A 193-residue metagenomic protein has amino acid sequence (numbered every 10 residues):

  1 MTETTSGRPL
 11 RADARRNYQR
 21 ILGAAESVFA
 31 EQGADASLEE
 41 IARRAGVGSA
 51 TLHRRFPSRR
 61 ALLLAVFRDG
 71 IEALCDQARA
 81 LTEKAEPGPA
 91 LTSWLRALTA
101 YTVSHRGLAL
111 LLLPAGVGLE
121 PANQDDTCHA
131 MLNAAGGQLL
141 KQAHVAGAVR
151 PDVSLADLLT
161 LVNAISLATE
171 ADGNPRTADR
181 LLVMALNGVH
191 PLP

Functional and structural regions predicted by a protein language model:
M1-R43, A61-L64: Basic, helix-initiating cap at the start of DNA-binding domains
M1-T5, A134, Q138-A146, A168-P193: C-terminal peripheral helix-coil segments that are non-catalytic and often amphipathic
G23, E72, G88-V103, D179-V183 (+1 more regions): Amphipathic alpha-helical segments that line or abut small-molecule/effector binding pockets and mediate allosteric
G46-F56: Short hydrophobic/aromatic patch on the recognition helix
A65, R79-S104, P121-Q124: Hydrophobic alpha-helical connector segments
R68-C75: Short, basic, alpha-helical segments at the C-terminal edge of helix-turn-helix-like DNA-binding modules
L110-E120: Short linear capping/connector segments at secondary-structure termini
Q124-C128, V145-T160, A171-T177: All-alpha amphipathic helical-bundle segments outside canonical DNA-binding/catalytic cores that form hydrophobic
